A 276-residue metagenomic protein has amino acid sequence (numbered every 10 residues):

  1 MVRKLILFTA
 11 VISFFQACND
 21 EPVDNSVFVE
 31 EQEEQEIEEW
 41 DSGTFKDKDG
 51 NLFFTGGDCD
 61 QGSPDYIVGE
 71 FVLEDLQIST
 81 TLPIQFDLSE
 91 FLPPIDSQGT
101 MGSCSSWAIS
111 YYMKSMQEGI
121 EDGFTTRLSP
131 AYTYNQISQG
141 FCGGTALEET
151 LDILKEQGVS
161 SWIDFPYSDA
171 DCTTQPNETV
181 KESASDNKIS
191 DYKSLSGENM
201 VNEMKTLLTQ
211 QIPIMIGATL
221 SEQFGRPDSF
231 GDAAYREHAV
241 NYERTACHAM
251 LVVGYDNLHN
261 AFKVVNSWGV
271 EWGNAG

Functional and structural regions predicted by a protein language model:
M1-F28: Bacterial Sec-dependent N-terminal signal peptides
K4-L5, Q85, T126-P130, L147-E148 (+1 more regions): Alpha-helix initiation and N-capping motif
V11-I12, Q98, P166: Processing junctions and N-termini across compartments
C18-G102, S106-S110, M116-E121, C142-L151 (+1 more regions): Structured alpha-helical subdomains that flank or immediately precede key functional sites
T80-I84, R127, Q210: A short, polar/charged loop/turn motif at coil->beta-strand junctions and beta-hairpin connectors
F86-S97, P130-I137, A184: Acidic/histidine-rich, surface-exposed loop or edge segments in extracytoplasmic proteins
K114, Q139-V265, V270-G276: Predominantly the structural core of cysteine protease catalytic domains
F124-Q139, A170-T173: Acidic helix-start/capping segments at beta-turn-to-alpha-helix junctions
